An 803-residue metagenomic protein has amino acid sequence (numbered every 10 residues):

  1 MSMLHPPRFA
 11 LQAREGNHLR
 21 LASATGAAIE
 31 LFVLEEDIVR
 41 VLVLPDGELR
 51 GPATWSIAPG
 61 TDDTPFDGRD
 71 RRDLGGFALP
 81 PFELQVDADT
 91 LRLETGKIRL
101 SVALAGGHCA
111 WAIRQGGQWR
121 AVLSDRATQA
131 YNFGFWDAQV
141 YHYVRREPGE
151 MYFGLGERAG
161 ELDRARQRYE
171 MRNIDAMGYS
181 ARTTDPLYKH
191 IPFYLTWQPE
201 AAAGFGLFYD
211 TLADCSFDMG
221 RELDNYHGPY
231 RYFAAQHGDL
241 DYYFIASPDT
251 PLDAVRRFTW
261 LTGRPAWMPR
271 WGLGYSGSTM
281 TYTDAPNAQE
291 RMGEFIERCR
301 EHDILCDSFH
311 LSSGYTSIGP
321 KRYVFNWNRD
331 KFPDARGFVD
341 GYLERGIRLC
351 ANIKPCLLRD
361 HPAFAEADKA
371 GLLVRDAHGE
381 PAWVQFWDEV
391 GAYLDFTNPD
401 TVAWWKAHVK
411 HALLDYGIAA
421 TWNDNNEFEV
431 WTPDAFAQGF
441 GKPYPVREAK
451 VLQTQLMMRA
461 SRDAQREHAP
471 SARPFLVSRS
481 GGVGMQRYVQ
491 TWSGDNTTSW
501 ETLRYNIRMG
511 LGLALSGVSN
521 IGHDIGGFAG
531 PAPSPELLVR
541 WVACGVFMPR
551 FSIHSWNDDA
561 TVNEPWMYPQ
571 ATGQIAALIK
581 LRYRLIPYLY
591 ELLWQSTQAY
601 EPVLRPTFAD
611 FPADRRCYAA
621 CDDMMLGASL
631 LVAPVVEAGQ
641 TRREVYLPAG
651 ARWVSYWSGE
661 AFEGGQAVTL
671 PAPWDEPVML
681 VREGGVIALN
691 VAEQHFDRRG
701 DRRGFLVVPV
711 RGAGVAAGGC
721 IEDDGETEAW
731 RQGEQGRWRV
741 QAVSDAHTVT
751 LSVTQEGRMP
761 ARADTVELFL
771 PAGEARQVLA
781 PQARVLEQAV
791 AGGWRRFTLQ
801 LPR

Functional and structural regions predicted by a protein language model:
M1-T262, M268-G272, S278-M280, N287-E297 (+8 more regions): N-terminal accessory segment at the very beginning of proteins
L4, Q12, G117-D675, R682: Catalytic-domain carbohydrate-binding cleft regions of carbohydrate-active enzymes
V678-V681, R803: Generic detector of short, aliphatic-rich beta-strand segments that form the cores of beta-sheets in diverse domain
